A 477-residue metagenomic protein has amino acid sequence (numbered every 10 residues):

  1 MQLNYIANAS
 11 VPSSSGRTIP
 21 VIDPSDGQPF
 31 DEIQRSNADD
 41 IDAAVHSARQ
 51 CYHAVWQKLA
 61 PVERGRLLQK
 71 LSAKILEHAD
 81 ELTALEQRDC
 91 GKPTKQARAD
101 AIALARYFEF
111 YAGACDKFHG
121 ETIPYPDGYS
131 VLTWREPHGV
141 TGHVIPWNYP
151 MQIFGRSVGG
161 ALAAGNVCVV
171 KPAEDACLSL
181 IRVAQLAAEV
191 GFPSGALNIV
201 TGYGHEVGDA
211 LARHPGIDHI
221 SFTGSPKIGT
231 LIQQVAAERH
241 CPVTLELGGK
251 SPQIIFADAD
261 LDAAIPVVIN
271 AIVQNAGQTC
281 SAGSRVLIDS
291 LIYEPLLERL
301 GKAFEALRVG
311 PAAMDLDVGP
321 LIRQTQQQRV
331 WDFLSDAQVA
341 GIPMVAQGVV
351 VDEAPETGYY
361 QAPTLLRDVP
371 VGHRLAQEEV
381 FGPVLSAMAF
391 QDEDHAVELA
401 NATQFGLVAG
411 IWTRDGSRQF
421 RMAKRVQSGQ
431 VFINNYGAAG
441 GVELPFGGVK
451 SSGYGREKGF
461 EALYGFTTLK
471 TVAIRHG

Functional and structural regions predicted by a protein language model:
M1-D26: Hydrophobic face of amphipathic alpha-helices that form TPR/SEL1-like repeat modules and related alpha-solenoid
P12-S14, T18-I19, Q34-D39, A259: A short acidic/small-residue loop/turn micro-motif
P20, Q34, Q57, C90 (+4 more regions): A structural signal for short, well-ordered beta-strand elements
D26-E32, I217, I254, R308 (+2 more regions): Conserved C-terminal structural/oligomerization subdomain of aldehyde/semialdehyde dehydrogenase
G27, R64, E86, F108 (+10 more regions): Residue-level signal for inorganic ion chemistry
D31-F118: Glycine-rich loop-to-alpha-helix module at the N-terminal edge of alpha/beta enzyme cores
G120-A263, D315, F390: Rossmann-like NAD(P) dinucleotide-binding subdomain of oxidoreductase/dehydrogenase enzymes
K227-P370, I433: ALDH superfamily catalytic-core signature
